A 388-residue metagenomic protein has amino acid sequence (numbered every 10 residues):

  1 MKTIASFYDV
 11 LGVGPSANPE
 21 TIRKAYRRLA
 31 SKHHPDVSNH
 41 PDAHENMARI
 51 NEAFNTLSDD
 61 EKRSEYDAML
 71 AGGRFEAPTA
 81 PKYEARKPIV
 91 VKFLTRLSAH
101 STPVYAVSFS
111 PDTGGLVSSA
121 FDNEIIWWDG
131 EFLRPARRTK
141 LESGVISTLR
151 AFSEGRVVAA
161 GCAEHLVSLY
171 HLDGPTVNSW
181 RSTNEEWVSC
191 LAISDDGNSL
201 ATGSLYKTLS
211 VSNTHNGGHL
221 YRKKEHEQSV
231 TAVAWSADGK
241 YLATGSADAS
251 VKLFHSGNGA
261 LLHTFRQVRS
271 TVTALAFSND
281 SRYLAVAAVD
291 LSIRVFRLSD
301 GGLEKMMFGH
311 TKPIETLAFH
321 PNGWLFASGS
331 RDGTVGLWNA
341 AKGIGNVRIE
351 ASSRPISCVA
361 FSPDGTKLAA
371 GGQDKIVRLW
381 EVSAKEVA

Functional and structural regions predicted by a protein language model:
M1-V37, R49, A53, L57 (+1 more regions): N-terminal J-domain/J-like co-chaperone modules of DnaJ/Hsp40 proteins
L97-V104, K140-I146, R181-V188, K224-V230 (+3 more regions): WD40/WD-repeat beta-propeller blade N-cap
V107, I125-D129, V167-Y170, L209-N213 (+4 more regions): WD40-repeat beta-propellers
P111-D112, S153-E154, D195-D196, A237-D238 (+3 more regions): Residue-level detector of Asp-centered blade-edge/turn motifs that repeat once per structural unit in beta-propeller
S119-D122, G161-E164, G203-Y206, G245-D248 (+3 more regions): Conserved strand-to-loop turn within each blade of WD40 beta-propeller repeats
G130-F132, H171-P175, T214-G217, S256-N258 (+3 more regions): Short loop/turn segments that connect beta-strands within beta-propeller blades
